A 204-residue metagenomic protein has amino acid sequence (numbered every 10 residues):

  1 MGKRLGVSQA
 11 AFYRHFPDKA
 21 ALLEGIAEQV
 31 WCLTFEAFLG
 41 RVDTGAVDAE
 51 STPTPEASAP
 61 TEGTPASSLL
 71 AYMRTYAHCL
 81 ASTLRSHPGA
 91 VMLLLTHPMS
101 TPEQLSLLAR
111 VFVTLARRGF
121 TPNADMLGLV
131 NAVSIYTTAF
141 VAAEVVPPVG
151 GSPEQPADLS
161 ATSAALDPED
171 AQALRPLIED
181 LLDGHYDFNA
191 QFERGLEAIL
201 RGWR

Functional and structural regions predicted by a protein language model:
M1-A21: Helix-turn-helix
P17-A21, R85, M99, F120: Residues in soluble alpha-helical coiled-coils and helical-bundle/repeat scaffolds
K19, L23-V30: Amphipathic alpha-helical segments enriched in hydrophobic/aromatic and basic residues that form the DNA-contacting
T34, F38, P88, V141-P148: Short amphipathic alpha-helical interaction/hinge segments
A37-S106, A124-M126, V130-V133: Hydrophobic alpha-helical connector segments
Y72, E103, L107, D187 (+1 more regions): Soluble or luminal CAZymes and related metallo-dependent hydrolases
L107-S160, W203-R204: Hydrophobic alpha-helical bundle segments that form small-molecule/ligand-binding pockets
V146-R204: C-terminal peripheral helix-coil segments that are non-catalytic and often amphipathic
